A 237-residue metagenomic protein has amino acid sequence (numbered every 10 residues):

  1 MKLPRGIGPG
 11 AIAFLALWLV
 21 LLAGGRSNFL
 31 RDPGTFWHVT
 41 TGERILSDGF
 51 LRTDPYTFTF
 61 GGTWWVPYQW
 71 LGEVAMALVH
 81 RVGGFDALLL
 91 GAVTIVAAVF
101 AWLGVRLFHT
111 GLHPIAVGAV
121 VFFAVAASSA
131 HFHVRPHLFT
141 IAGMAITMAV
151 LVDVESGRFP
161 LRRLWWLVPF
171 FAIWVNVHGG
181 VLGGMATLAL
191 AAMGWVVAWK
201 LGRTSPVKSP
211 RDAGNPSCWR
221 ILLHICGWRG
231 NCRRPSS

Functional and structural regions predicted by a protein language model:
M1-L22: Start-transfer (signal-anchor) and selected internal transmembrane alpha helices of multi-pass inner/ER membrane
L22, A124-S128, R163-G179: Membrane-interface alpha helices of multi-pass inner-membrane proteins
E43-G61, L71: Extracytosolic helix-loop segments that constitute the early lumenal/periplasmic catalytic or substrate-binding loops
W70, V74, R81-A98: Loop-to-helix entry region of an early transmembrane alpha helix in multi-pass inner-membrane enzymes
V93-T110: Transmembrane-helix motifs of polytopic, lipid-linked glycan transferases
F132-F139: Short acidic/glycine- and proline-prone juxtamembrane loop motifs at membrane-interface regions of multi-pass membrane
T147-R163, R211: Membrane-interface transmembrane helices that cradle and orient dolichyl/undecaprenyl
M185-P235: Perimembrane helix-loop-helix junctions
